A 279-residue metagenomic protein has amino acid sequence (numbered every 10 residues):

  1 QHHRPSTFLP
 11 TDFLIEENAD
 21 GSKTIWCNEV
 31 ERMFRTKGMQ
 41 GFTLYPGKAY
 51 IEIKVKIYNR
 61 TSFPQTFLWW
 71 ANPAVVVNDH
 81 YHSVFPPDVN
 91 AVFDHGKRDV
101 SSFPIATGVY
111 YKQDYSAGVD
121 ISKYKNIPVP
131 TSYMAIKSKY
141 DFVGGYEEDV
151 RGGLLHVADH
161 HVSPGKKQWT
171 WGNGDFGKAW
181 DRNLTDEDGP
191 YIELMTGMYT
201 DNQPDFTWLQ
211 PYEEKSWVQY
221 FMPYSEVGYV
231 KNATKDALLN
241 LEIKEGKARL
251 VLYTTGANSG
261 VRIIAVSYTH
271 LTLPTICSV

Functional and structural regions predicted by a protein language model:
Q1-K48, F176-T207, P211: Extended, loop-rich substrate-binding clefts of extracytoplasmic carbohydrate-active enzymes
C27-N78, Q219, N240-E242: Acidic, contiguous internal or C-terminal segments within carbohydrate-active enzymes that form a structured patch used
A49, R60-L68, N72-E214, M222: A contiguous, surface-exposed recognition patch within enzymatic or periplasmic domains that forms
I57, F221, L252-T254: Hydrophobic beta-strand positions in extracellular immunoglobulin-like domains
T61-S62, S225, T254-G256: Short, acidic/polar linear motifs in exposed loop/turn regions
S225-A233: Proline/serine/threonine-rich low-complexity linkers at boundaries of modular beta-sandwich domains
A248-S267: Beta-strand-rich binding/interaction modules
T269-T275: Conserved small/polar residues in nucleotide/adenosyl-binding loops
